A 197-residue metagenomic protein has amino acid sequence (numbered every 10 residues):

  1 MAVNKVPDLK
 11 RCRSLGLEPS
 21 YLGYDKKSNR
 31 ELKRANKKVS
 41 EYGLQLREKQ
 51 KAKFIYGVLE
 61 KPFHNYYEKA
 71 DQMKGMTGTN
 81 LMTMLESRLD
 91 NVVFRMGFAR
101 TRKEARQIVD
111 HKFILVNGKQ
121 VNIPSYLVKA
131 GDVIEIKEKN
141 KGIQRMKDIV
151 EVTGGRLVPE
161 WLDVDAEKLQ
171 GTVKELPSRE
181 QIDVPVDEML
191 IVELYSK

Functional and structural regions predicted by a protein language model:
M1-M96, I123-K197: Ferredoxin-like alpha/beta domains used as RNA- or RNAP-binding modules
A99-R102: Beta-rich strand-turn-strand
I108, K119-Q120, E188: Residue-level detector of alpha-helical recognition elements and their boundaries
I108-V109, V128: Short, well-ordered loop/turn sites that connect or cap secondary structure elements
